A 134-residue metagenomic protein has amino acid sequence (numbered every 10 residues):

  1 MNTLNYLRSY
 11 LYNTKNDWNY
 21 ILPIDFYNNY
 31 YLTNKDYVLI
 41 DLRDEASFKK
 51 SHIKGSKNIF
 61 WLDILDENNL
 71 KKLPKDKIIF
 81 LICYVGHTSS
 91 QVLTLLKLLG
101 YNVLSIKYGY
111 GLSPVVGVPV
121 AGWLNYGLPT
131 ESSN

Functional and structural regions predicted by a protein language model:
M1-N28, T33-Y37, E45-I78, H87-N134: Rhodanese-like catalytic fold shared by cysteine-dependent sulfurtransferases and DSP/PTP-type phosphatases
I40: Active-site flanking residues adjacent to catalytic metal/cofactor-binding acidic residues
I82: Short, surface-exposed ligand- or partner-binding patches at beta-edge/loop junctions that are enriched in aromatics
